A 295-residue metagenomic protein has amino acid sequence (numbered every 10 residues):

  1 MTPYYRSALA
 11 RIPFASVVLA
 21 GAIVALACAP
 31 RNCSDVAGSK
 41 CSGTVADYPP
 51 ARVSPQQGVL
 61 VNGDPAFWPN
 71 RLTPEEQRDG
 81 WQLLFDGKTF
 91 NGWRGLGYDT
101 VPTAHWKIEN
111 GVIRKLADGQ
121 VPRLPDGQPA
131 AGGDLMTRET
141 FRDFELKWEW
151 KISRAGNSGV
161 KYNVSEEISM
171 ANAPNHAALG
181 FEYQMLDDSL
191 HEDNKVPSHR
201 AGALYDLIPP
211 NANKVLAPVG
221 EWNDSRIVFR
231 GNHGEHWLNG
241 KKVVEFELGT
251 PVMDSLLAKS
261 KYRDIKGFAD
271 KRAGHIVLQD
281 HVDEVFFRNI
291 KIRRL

Functional and structural regions predicted by a protein language model:
M1-A10: N-terminal secretory signal peptides that target proteins for export/translocation
Y4, V24, N70-R71: Helix-centric, low-specificity signal for extended rod-like, repetitive segments
R6, I23, S42-G43: Residue-level detector of alpha-helical transmembrane segments in integral membrane proteins
P13-A25: Bacterial N-terminal signal peptides
C28-R31, D35-L295: Carbohydrate-interacting regions of secretory-pathway proteins
